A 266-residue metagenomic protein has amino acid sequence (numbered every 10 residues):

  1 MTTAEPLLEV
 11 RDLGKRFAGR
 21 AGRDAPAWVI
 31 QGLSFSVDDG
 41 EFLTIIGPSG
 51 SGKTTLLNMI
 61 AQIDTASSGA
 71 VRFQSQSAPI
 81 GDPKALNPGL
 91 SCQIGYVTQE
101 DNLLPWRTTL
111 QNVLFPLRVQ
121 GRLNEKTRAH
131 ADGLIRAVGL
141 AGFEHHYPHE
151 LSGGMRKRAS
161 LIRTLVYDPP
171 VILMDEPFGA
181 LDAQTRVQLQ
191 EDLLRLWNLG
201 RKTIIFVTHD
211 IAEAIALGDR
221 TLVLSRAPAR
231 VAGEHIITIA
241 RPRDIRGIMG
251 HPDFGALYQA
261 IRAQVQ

Functional and structural regions predicted by a protein language model:
A18-G22, T65, D82, L114-T127 (+1 more regions): ABC-type ATPase nucleotide-binding domains, specifically the catalytic core motifs of the NBD
I46-P48: The feature captures the beta-strand-to-loop junction immediately N-terminal to the Walker
A61: Helix-to-loop junction immediately C-terminal to a conserved catalytic motif
G69-D82, L90, H130: Conserved ABC transporter NBD signature motif
Q76-P79, R118, E125-F143, R195: Conserved ABC ATPase "signature" region
R107-F115: Short coil-to-helix segment of the ABC ATPase nucleotide-binding domain corresponding to the Q-loop/switch region
H146-H149, R163, Y167: Conserved signature/switch motifs of ABC ATPase nucleotide-binding domains
